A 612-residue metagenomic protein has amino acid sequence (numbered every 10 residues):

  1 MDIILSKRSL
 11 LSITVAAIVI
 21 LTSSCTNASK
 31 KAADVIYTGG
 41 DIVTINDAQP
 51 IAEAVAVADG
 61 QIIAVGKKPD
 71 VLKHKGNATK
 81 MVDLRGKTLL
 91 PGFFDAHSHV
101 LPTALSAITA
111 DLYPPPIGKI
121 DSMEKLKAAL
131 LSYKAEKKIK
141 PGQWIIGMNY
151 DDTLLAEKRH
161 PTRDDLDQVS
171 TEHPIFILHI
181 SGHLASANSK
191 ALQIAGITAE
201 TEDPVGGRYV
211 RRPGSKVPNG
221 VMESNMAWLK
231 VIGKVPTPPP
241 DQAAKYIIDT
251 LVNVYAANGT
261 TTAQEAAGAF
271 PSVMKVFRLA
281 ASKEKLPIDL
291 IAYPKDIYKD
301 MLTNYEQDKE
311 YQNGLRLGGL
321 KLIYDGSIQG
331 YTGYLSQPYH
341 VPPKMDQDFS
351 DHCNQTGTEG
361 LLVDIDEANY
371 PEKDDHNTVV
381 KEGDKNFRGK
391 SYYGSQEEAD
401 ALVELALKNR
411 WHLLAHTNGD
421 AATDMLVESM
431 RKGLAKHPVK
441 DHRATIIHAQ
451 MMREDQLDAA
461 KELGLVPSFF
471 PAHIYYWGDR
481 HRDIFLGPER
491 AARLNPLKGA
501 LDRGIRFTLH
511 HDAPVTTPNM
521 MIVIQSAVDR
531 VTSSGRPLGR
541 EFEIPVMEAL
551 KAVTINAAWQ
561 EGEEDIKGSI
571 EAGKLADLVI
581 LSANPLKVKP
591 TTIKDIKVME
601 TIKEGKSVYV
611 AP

Functional and structural regions predicted by a protein language model:
D2-I13: Bacterial N-terminal signal peptides that target proteins for export
T14-I20: Hydrophobic helical h-region of N-terminal Sec-dependent signal peptides in bacterial secretory/periplasmic proteins
T22-S24: C-terminal motif of bacterial Sec signal peptides marking the signal peptidase cleavage site
N27-G39, V43, D47-T303, K309 (+10 more regions): Divalent metal-binding segments
D41, Y150, G268, A449-Q450 (+2 more regions): Flexible loop residues that form catalytic and substrate-binding hotspots at small-molecule/glycan-binding clefts
E404-L414, A421-A444, H448-A449, E454-K461 (+3 more regions): His/Asp/Glu-enriched, well-ordered alpha-helical/loop segment that forms or immediately abuts the divalent-metal
K603-P612: Short beta-strand-to-coil "C-cap" segments at the C-terminal boundary of structured domains/repeats, marking
